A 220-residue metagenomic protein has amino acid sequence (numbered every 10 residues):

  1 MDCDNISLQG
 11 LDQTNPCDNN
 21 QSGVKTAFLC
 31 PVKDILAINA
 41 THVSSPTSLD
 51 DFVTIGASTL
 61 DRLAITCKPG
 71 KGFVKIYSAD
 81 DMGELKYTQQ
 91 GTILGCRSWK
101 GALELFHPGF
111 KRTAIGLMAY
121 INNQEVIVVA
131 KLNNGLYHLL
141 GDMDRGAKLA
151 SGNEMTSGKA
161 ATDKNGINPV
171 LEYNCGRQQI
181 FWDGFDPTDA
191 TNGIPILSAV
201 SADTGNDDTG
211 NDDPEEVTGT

Functional and structural regions predicted by a protein language model:
M1-L29, N192, L197-N206, G210 (+1 more regions): N-terminal alpha-helical "arm" segments
D2-I6, T14-K100, G146-A161: Solvent-exposed edge beta-strands and adjacent loop segments that serve as assembly or binding interfaces
L11, V32-I35, P108-R112, N133-G135 (+2 more regions): Generic structural motif
I76-G146: Structured, beta-strand-rich domain cores that present glycine/charged loop surfaces used to bind extended ligands
R145-G219: Mixed-charge, glycine-accented linear interaction segment located at domain edges/termini
